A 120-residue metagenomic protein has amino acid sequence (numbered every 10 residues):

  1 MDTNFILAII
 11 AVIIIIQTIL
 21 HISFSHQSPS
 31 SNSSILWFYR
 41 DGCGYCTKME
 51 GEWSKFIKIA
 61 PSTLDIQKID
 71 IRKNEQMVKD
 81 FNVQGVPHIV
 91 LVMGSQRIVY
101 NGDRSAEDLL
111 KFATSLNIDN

Functional and structural regions predicted by a protein language model:
M1-S25: Single-pass alpha-helical membrane anchors
H26-S62: Local sequence-structure signature of Cys/Sec-based thiol-disulfide redox active-site neighborhoods
F38, I57, P61-Q76, V83 (+1 more regions): Thiol-based oxidoreductase modules, predominantly thioredoxin-like and allied folds used for disulfide exchange
G42-G44, K73-N74, Q84, R97: Solvent-exposed loop/turn segments at secondary-structure junctions within structured extracellular/periplasmic domains
C46, M77-V78, I98-G102: Extracytoplasmic/secreted cell-surface and envelope-processing proteins
E50-I57, E75-V78, A106, L110: Extracytoplasmic/secreted envelope proteins and their assembly/folding machinery, especially bacterial periplasmic
F81-L91: Structural micro-motif
V90-N120: Non-catalytic, surface beta->alpha helical segment in thiol-disulfide oxidoreductase systems
